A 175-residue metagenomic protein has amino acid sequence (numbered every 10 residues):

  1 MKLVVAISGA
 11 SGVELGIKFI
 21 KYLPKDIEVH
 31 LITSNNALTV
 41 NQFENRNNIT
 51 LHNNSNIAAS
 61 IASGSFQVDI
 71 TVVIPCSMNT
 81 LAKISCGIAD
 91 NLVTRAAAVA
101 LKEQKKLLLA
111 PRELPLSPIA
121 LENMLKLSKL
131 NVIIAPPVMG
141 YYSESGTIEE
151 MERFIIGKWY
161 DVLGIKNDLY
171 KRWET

Functional and structural regions predicted by a protein language model:
M1-T175: A cross-family phosphate/adenosyl-ligand binding-site feature
